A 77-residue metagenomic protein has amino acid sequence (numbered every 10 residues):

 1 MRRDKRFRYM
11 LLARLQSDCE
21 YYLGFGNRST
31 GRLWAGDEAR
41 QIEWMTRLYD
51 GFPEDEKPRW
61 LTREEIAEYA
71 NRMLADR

Functional and structural regions predicted by a protein language model:
M1-L33: N-terminal acidic leader/helix
S29-R72: Short, charge-rich amphipathic interface segments used for partner binding and complex assembly
